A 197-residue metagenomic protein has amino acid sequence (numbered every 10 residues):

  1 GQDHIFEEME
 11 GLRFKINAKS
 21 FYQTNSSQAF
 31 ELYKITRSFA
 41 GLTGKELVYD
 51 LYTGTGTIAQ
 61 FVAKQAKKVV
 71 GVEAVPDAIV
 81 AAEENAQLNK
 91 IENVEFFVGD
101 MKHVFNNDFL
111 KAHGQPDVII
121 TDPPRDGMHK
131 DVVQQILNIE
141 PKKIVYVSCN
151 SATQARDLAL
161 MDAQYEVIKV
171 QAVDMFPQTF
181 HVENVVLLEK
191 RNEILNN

Functional and structural regions predicted by a protein language model:
G1-N197: Rossmann-like S-adenosyl-L-methionine
